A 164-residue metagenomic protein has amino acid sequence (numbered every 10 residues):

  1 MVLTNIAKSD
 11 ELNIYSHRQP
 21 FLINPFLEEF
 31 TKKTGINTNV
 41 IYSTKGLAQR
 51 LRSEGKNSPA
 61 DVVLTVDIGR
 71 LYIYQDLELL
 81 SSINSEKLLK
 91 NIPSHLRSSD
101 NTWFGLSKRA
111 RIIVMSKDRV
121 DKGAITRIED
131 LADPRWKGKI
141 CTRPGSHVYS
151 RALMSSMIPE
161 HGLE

Functional and structural regions predicted by a protein language model:
M1-V2: Bacterial N-terminal signal peptides
I6-I73: Early extracytoplasmic/lumenal segment of secretory-pathway proteins
H17, N24, S43, P59-E164: Extracytoplasmic ligand-binding site segments that recognize negatively charged/polar headgroups
